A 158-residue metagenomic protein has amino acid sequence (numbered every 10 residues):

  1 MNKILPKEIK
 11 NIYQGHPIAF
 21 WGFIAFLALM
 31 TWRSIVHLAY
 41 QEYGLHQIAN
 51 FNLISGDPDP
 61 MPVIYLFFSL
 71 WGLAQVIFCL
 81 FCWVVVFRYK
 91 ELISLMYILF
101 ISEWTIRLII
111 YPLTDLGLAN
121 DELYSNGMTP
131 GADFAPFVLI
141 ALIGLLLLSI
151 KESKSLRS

Functional and structural regions predicted by a protein language model:
M1-R33: Cytosolic juxtamembrane helix and N-cap/initiation of the first transmembrane helix
L29-P58, Y65: Hydrophobic transmembrane helix segments
L29-R33, I101-Y111: Aromatic-anchored segments of alpha-helical transmembrane domains
A49-F51, N120-A135: Non-cytosolic membrane-interface motifs at loop->transmembrane helix junctions
A49-I54, D59-W83: Core segments of alpha-helical transmembrane spans in multipass integral membrane proteins
V84-W104: Cytoplasmic juxtamembrane regions at transmembrane-helix boundaries
I109-N120: Juxtamembrane "helix-exit" motif on the non-cytosolic side of transmembrane helices
L139-S158: Membrane-water interface at the C-terminal end of transmembrane alpha helices
